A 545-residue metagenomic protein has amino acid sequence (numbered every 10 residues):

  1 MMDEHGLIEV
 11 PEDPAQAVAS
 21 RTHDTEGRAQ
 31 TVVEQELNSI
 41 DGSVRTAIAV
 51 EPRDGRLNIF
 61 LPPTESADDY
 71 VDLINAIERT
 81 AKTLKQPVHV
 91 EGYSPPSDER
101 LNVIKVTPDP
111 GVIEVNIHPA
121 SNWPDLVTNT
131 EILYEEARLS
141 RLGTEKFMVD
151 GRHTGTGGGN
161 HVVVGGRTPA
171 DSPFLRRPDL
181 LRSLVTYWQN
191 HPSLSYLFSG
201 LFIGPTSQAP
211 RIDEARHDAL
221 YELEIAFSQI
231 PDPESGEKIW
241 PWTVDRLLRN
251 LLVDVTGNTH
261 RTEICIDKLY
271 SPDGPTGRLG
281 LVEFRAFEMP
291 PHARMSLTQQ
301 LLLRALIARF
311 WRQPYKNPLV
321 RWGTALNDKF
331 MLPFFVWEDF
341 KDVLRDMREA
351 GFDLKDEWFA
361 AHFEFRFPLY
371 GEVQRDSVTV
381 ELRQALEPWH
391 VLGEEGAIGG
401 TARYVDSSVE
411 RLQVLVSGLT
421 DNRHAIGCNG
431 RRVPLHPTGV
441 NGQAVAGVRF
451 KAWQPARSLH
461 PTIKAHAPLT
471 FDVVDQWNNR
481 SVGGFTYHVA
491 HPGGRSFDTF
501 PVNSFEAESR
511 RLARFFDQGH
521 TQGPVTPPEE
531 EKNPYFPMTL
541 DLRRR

Functional and structural regions predicted by a protein language model:
M1-V88, S94-G111, I117-S121, D125-T156 (+1 more regions): C-terminal accessory/tail domains of diverse enzymes
